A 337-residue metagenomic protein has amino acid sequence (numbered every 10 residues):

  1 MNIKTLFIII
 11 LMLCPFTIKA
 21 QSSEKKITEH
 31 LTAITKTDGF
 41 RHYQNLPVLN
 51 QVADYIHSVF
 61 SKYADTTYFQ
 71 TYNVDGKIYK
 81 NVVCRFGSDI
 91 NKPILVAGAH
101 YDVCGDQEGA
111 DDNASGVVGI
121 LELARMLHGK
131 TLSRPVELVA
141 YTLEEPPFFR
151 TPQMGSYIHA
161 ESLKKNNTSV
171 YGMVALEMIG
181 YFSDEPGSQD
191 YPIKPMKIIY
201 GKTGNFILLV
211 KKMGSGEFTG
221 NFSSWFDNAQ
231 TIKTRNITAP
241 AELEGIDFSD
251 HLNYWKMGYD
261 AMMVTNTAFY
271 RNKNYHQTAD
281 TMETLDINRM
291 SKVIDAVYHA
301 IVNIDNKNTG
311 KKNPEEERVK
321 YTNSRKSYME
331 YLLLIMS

Functional and structural regions predicted by a protein language model:
M1-S22, S337: Bacterial Sec-dependent N-terminal signal peptides
S22, K26-A33, P47-A64, S115 (+8 more regions): Extracytoplasmic/secreted proteins, especially bacterial periplasmic and envelope-associated proteins
E29-G87, I237: A non-catalytic alpha/beta surface segment that caps or lines the substrate-entry region of metallo-dependent hydrolase
H30-H42, A99, A140-Y141, Y200-N205 (+1 more regions): Acidic/histidine-rich, surface-exposed loop or edge segments in extracytoplasmic proteins
R41, N73-G76, S88-N91, Y101-G105 (+5 more regions): Solvent-exposed loop/turn segments at secondary-structure junctions within structured extracellular/periplasmic domains
L46, G172, S183-N313: Active-site-adjacent substrate-binding region of metalloamidase/peptidase-like peptide-processing proteins
C104-E217, I246: Acidic/histidine-rich catalytic neighborhood of metal-dependent amide-processing enzymes
